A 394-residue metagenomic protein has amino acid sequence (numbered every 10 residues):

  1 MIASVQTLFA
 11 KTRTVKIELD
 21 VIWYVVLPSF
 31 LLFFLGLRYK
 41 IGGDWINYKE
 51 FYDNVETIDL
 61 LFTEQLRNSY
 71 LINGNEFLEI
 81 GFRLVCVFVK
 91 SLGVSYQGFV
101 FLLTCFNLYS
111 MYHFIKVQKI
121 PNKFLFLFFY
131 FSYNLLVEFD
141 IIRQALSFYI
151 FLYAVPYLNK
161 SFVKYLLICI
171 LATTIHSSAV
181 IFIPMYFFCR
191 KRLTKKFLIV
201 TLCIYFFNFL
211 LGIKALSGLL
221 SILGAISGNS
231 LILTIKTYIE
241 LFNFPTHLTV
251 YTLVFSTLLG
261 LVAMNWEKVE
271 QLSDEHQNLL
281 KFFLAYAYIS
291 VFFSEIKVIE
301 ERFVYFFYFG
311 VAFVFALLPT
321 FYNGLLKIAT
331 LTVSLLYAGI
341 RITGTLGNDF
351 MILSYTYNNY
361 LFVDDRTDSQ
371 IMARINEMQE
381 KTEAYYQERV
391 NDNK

Functional and structural regions predicted by a protein language model:
M1-K394: Terminal, non-globular segments
